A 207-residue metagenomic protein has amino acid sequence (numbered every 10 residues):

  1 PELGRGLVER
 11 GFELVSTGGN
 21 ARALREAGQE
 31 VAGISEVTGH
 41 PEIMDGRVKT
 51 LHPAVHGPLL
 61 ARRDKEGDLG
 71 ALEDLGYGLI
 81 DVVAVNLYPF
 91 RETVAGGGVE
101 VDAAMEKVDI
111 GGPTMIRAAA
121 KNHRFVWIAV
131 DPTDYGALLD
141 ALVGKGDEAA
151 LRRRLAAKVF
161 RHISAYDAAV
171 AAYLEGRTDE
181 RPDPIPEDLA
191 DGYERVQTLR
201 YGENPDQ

Functional and structural regions predicted by a protein language model:
P1-G33, R124, V130: N-terminal phosphate-binding or glycine-rich loops at protein starts, especially the Walker A/P-loop of NTPases
E2-G4, R25-Q29, E36, E42-G46 (+6 more regions): Short acidic, glycine/serine/threonine-rich loops at helix termini
G19-F90: Glycine-rich nucleotide/cofactor/substrate-binding loop typically near the N-terminus or early in the first domain
N20-A21, M115, D134: Alpha-helix capping/helix-boundary segments
D45-K49, L69-L75, A104-K107, M115-R117 (+2 more regions): A generic local secondary-structure boundary/capping motif
P53, L59-D64, D74-W127: Divalent-metal (Mg2+/Mn2+/Ca2+)-assisted nucleotide/phosphate chemistry catalytic cores
T133-A141, K145-Q207: Active-site loops and adjacent core secondary-structure elements that bind or stabilize anionic groups
